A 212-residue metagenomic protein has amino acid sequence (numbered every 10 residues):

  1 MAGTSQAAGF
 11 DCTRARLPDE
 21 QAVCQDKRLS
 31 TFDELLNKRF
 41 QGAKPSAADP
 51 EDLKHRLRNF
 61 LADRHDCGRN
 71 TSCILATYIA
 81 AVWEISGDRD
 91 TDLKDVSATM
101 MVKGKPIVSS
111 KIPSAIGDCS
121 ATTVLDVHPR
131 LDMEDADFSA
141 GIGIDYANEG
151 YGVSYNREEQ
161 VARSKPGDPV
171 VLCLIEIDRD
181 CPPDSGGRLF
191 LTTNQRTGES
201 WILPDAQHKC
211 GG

Functional and structural regions predicted by a protein language model:
M1-A2: Bacterial N-terminal signal peptides
S5-A140, G150: N-terminal alpha-helical modules
D90-G212: Cysteine-centric segments in proteins
